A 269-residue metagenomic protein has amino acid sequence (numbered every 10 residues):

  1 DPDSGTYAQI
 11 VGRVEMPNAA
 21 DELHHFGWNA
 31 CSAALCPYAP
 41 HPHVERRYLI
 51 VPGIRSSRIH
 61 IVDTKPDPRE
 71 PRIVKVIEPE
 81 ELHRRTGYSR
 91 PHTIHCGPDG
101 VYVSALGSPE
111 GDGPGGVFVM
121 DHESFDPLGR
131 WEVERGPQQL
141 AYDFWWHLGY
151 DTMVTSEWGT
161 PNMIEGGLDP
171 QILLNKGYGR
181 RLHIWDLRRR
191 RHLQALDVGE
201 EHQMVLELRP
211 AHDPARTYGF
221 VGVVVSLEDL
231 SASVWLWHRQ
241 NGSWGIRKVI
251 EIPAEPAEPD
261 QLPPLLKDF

Functional and structural regions predicted by a protein language model:
D1-W28, P42, V51-E78, D112 (+1 more regions): Beta-propeller domains
V11-W28, V74-G87, R130-Q139, H192-Q203 (+1 more regions): Surface-exposed loop and turn segments in beta-propeller and other repeat-based domains that flank or scaffold
L23-E45, G87-P98, W145-D151, E207-Y218 (+2 more regions): Structural signature of eukaryotic scaffold interfaces centered on beta-propeller domains
P37-R47, V51-P52, S104-P114, E157-G177 (+1 more regions): Short, conserved, GDST-rich strand-edge loop motifs in beta-rich repeat architectures
T64-H147: Asp-box/WD-like beta-propeller blade repeats and closely related beta-sheet repeat scaffolds
P114-F125, I172-R189, A232-Q240: Beta-propeller blade signature
S124-F144, G149, W158-G159, I164-G177 (+1 more regions): Beta-propeller and closely related beta-pinwheel folds
E200-F269: Long, well-ordered mid-to-C-terminal structural blocks that present hydrophobic/aromatic surfaces
